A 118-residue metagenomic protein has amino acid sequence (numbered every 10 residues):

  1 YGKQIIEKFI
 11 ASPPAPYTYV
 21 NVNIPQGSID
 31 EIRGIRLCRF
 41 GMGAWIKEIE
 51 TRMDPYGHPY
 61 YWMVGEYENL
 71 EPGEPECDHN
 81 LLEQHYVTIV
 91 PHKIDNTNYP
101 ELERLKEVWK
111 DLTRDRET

Functional and structural regions predicted by a protein language model:
Y1-I6: Short, glycine-/small-residue-rich phosphate/pyrophosphate-handling segment
E7-P16: Basic phosphate/pyrophosphate-binding loop/patch that engages nucleotide-derived ligands
A15, Y19-T118: C-terminal accessory domains and tails appended to enzymatic cores
